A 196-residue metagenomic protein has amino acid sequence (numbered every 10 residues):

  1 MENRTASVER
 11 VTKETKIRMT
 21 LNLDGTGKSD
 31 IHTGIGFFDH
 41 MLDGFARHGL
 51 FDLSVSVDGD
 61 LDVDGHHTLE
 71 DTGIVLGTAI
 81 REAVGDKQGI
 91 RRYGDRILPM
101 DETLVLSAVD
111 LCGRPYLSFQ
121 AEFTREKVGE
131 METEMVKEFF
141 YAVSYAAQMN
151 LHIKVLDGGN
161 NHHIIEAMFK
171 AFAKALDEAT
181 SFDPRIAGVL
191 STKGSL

Functional and structural regions predicted by a protein language model:
M1-L196: Structural preference for solvent-exposed beta-strand-turn elements and adjacent flexible terminal/loop segments within
